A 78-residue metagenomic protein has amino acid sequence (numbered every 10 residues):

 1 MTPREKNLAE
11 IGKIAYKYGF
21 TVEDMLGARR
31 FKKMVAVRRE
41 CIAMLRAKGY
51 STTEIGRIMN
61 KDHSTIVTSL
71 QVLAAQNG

Functional and structural regions predicted by a protein language model:
M1-I14: General nucleic-acid-binding
I11, S51-T53: Helix-turn-helix DNA-binding elements, focusing on the entry/boundary residues of the two helices that contact DNA
Y16-F31: Short, Lys/Arg-enriched N-terminal segment that forms or immediately precedes the first helix of a structured domain
M34, V67-G78: Short, solvent-exposed alpha-helical "recognition" segments
M34-Y50: Short, amphipathic alpha-helical "recognition" segments used to contact nucleic acids or chromatin
M44, R57, T68: DNA-binding alpha-helical recognition surfaces that contact promoter or target DNA
A47, N60, Q71-A75: Residue-level detection of the helix-turn-helix DNA-binding "recognition helix"
T53-M59: Short alpha-helical "recognition helix" segments of helix-turn-helix
